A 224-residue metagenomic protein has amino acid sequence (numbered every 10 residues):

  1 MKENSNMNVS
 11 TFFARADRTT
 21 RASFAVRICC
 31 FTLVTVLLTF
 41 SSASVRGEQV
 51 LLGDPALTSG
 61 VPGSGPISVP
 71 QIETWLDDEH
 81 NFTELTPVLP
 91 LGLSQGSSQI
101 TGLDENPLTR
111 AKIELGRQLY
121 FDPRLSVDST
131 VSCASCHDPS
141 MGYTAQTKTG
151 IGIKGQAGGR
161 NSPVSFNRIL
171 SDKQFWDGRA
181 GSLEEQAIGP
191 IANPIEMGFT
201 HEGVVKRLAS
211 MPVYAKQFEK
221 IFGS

Functional and structural regions predicted by a protein language model:
K2, F12, S23, F40-S224: Periplasmic c-type cytochrome electron-transfer domains
S5-F31: Bacterial N-terminal signal peptides that target proteins for export
I28-F40: Bacterial N-terminal signal peptides
